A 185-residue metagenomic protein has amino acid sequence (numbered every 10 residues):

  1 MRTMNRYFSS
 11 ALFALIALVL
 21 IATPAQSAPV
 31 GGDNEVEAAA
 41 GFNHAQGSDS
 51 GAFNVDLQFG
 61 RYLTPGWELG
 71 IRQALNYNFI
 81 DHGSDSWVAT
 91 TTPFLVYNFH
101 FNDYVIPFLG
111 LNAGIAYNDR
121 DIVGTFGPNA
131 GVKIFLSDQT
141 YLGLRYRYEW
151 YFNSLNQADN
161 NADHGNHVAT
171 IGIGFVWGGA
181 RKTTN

Functional and structural regions predicted by a protein language model:
R2-L12: Bacterial N-terminal signal peptides that target proteins for export
A11-I21: Bacterial N-terminal signal peptides
T23-L63, E68-L69, Q73-Y77, N166-N185: Short glycine/proline- and aromatic-enriched beta-strand/turn motifs that initiate or cap beta-hairpins
V30, G47-G51, H82-V88, N118-G124 (+1 more regions): Replace "Gram-negative outer membrane beta-barrel proteins" with "bacterial and organellar outer membrane beta-barrel
D33-A38, I106-N112, F152: Flexible, solvent-exposed coil segments and beta strand-coil junctions, predominantly the extracellular/periplasmic
Q58-N129, I134-T140, W177: Gram-negative (and chloroplast) outer-membrane scaffold detector with strong preference for beta-barrel transmembrane
N76-D81, I134-N185: Predominantly the C-terminal beta-signal and adjacent terminal strand-loop region of outer-membrane beta-barrel
